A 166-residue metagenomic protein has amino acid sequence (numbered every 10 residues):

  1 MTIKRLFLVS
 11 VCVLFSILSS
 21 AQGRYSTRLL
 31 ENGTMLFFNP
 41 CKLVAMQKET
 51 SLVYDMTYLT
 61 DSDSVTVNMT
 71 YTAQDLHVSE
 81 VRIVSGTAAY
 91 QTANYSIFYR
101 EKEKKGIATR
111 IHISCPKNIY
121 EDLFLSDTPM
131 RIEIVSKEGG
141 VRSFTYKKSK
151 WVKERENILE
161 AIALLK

Functional and structural regions predicted by a protein language model:
M1-S10: Bacterial N-terminal signal peptides that target proteins for export
M1-T2, A21-Q22, L164-K166: N-terminal Sec-dependent export signals
C12-S20: Hydrophobic h-region of N-terminal signal peptides that target proteins for export in Gram-negative bacteria
Q22, L76-S79, F124-M130: A short, compositionally biased
Q22-H77: An ectodomain-focused feature that recognizes extracytoplasmic/extracellular
L52-M56, V65-M69, V81-I83, I113 (+1 more regions): Hydrophobic beta-strand residues in large extracellular and virion-surface proteins
Y71, D75-A93, I134: Extended low-complexity, serine/threonine- and proline-enriched intrinsically disordered segments
A89-K166: Internal interaction segment
